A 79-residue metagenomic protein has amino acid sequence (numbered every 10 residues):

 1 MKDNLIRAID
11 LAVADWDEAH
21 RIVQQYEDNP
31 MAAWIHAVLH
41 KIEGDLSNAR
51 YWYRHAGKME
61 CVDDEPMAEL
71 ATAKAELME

Functional and structural regions predicted by a protein language model:
M1-L5, D28-A33: Generic helix N-cap/helix-start motif at coil->alpha-helix transitions
R7, E18, N48-A49: Alpha-helical positions within canonical tetratricopeptide repeat
R7-A8, H36: Structural register within alpha-helical repeat arrays
A12, W16, V23-Q24, Y53: Inward-facing hydrophobic residues that define packing positions of alpha-helical scaffold repeats
D28, K41-D64: TPR/TPR-like (Sel1-like) alpha-helical repeat modules
M31-I35, M67-E69: Alpha-solenoid helical repeat scaffolds
E65-E79: Terminal, low-structured helical/coil segments at or just beyond the last alpha-helical repeat
